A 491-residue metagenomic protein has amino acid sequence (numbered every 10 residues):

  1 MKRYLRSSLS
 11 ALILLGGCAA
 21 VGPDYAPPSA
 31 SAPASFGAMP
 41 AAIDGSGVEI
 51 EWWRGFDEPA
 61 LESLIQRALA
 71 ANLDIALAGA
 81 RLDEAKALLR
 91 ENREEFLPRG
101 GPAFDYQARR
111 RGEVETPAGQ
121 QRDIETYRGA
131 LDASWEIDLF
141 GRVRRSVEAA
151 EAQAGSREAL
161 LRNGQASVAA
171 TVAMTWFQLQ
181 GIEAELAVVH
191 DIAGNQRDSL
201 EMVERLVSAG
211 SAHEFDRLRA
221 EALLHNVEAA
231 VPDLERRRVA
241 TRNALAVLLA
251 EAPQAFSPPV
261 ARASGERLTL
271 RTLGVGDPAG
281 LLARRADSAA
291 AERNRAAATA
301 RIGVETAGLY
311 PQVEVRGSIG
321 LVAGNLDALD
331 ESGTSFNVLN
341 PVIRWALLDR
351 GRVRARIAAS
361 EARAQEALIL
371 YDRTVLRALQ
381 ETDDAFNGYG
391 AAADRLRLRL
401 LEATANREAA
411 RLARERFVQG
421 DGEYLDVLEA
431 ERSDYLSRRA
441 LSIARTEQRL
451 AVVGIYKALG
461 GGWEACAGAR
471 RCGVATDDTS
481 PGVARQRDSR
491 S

Functional and structural regions predicted by a protein language model:
K2-A70, Y127, E151, E235-A283 (+2 more regions): Terminal intrinsically disordered/low-complexity segments used for targeting and assembly
R3, V143, A152, A159-D277 (+4 more regions): Periplasmic alpha-helical coiled-coil/stalk elements that build and connect Gram-negative outer-membrane
D24-P28, E51, D57-R67, G79 (+6 more regions): Small/polar-residue-enriched beta-strand and adjacent coil segments characteristic of outer-membrane beta-barrel
A70-L73, Q380: Surface-exposed, polar/charged faces of alpha-helical domains in mature secreted/periplasmic/lumenal proteins
V207-S211, F417-D421, A458-G462: A short glycine-centered flexible hinge/capping loop motif at secondary-structure junctions
G210-H213, A378, A385, G420-Y424: Alpha-helical heptad-repeat coiled-coil segments that mediate oligomerization/polymerization in large
H213-F215, D421-I443: Short terminal targeting/anchoring segments
